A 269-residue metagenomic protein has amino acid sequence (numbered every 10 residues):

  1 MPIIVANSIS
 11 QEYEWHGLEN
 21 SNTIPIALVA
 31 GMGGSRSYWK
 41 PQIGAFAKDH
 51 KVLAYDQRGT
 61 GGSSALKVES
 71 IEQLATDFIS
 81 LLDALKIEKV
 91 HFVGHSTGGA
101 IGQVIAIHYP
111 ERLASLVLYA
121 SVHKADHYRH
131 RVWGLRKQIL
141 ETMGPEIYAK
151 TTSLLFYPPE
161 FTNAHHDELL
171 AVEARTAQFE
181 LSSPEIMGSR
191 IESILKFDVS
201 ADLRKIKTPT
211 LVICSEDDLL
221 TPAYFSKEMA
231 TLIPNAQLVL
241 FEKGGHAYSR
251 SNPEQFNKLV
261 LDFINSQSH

Functional and structural regions predicted by a protein language model:
I9-S64: Conserved HGGG/HGGXW glycine-rich cap/lid loop of the alpha/beta-hydrolase fold
K40-G44, L53-V93, T97, K258: Active-site loop/oxyanion-hole signature of alpha/beta-hydrolase fold enzymes
Q103, I107-H108, A114-M143: Flexible "cap/lid" loop of the alpha/beta hydrolase fold
H127-R129, I147-D202: Conserved alpha/beta-hydrolase catalytic His-Asp/Glu region
I206, V212-C214: Short beta-strand/loop motif that positions the catalytic acidic residue of the alpha/beta-hydrolase fold
D217-T221: Acidic catalytic loop of the alpha/beta-hydrolase fold
S226-A247: Catalytic histidine neighborhood in serine/cysteine hydrolases with alpha/beta-hydrolase-type architecture
G244-N257: Catalytic histidine-centered segment of alpha/beta-hydrolase-like enzymes
